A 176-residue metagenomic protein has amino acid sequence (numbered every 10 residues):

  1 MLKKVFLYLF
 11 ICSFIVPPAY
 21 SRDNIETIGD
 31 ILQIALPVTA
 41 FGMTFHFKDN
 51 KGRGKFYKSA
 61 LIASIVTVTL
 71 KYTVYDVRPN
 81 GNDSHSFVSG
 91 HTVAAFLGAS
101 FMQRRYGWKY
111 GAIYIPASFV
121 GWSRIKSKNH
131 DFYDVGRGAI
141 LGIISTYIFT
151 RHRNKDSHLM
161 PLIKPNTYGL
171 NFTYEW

Functional and structural regions predicted by a protein language model:
L2-Q33, T67-V68, Y72-S89, V93-W176: Replace "edges of transmembrane helices
A35-T44, I65-V68: Hydrophobic core of alpha-helical transmembrane segments in multi-pass integral membrane proteins
M43-A63: Interfacial segments of alpha-helical transmembrane regions
